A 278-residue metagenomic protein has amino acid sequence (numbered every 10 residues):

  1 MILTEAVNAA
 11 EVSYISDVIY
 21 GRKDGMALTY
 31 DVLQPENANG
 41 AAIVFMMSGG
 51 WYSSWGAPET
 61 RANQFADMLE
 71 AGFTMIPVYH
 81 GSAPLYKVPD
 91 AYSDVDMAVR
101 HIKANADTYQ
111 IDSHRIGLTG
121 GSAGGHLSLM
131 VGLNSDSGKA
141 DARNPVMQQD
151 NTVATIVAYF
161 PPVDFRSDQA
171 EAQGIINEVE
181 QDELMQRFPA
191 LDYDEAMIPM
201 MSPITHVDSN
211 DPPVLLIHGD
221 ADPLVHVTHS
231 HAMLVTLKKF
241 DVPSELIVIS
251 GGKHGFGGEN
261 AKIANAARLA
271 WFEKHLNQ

Functional and structural regions predicted by a protein language model:
L3-A38: N-terminal cap/lid segment of alpha/beta-hydrolase-fold proteins
N39-G50: Short beta-strand element of the alpha/beta-hydrolase
A57-I76: Short amphipathic alpha-helix adjacent to the substrate-entry channel of hydrolases
Y86-D107: Alpha/beta-hydrolase active-site loop
R100-E171: Primarily recognizes the serine-hydrolase "nucleophile elbow" in alpha/beta-hydrolase and SGNH/GDSL folds
S167-H206, P212: Mobile cap/lid helix-loop segments that gate and shape the active-site cleft of serine hydrolases
N210, L215-H218, D222: Short beta-strand/loop motif that positions the catalytic acidic residue of the alpha/beta-hydrolase fold
P223-A232: Conserved alpha/beta-hydrolase "acid-adjacent" motif
